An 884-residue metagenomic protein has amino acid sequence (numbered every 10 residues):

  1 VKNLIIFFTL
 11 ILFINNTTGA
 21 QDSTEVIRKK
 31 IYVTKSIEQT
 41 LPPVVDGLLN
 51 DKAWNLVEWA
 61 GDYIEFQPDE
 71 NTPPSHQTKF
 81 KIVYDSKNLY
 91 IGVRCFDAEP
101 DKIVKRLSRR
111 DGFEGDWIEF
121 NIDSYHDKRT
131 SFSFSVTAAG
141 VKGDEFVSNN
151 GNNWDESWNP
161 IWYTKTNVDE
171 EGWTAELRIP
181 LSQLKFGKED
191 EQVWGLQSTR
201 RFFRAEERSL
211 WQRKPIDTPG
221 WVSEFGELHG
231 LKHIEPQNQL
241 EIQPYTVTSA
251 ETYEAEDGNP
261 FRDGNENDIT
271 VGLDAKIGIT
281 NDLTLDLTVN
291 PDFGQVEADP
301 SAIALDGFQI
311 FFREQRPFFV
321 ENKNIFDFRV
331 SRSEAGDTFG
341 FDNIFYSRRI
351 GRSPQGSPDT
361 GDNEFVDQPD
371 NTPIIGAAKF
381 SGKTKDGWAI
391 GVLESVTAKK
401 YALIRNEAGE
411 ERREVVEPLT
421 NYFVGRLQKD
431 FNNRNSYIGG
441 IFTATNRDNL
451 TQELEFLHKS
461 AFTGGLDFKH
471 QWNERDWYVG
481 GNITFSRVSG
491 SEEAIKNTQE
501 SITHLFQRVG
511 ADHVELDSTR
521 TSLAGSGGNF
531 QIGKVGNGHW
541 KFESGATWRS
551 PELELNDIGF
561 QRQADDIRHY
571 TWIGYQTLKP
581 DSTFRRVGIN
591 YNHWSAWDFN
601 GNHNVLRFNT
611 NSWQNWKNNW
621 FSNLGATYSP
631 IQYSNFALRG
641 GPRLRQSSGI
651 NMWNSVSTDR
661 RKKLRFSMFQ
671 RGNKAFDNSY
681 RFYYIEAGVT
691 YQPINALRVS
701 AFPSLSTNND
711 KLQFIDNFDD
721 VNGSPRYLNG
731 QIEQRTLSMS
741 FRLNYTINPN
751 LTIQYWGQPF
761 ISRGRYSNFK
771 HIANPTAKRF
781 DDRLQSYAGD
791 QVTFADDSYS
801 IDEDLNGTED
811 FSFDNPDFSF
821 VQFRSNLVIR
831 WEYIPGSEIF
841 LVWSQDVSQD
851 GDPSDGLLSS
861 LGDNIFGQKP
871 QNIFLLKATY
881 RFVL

Functional and structural regions predicted by a protein language model:
V1-T24: Bacterial Sec-dependent N-terminal signal peptides
L12, V93, D97-E99, K128 (+30 more regions): A generic secondary-structure signal for well-formed alpha-helical elements
A20-D430, G439-G440, Q868: Structural preference for beta-rich elements and adjacent junctions enriched in aromatics
P100-L107, G143-F146, F186-K188, V296-D299 (+8 more regions): A short, polar/proline- and glycine-enriched secondary-structure boundary/capping micro-motif
R262-E266, T270, D274, T284 (+5 more regions): Catalytic-domain carbohydrate-binding cleft regions of carbohydrate-active enzymes
P373-I375, S381, W472-L884: Exposed, low-structure sequence patches enriched in small/polar residues
